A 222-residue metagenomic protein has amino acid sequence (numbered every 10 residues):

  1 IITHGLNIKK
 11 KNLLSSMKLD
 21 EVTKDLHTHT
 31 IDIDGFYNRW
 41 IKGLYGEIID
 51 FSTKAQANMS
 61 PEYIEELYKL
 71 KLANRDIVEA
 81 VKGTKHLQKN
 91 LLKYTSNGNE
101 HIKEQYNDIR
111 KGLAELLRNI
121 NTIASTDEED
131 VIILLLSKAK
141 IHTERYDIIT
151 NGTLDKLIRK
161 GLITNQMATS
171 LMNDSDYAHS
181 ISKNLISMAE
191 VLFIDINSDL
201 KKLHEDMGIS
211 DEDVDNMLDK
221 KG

Functional and structural regions predicted by a protein language model:
I1-G222: Cytosolic, long alpha-helical scaffolding segments
